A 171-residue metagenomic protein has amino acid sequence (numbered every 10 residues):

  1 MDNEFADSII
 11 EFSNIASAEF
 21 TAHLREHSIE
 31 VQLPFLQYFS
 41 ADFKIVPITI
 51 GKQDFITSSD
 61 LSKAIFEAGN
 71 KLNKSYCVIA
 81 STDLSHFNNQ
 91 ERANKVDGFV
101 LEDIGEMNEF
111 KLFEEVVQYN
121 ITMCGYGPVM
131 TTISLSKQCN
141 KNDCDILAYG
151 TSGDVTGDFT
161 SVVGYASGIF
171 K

Functional and structural regions predicted by a protein language model:
M1-D143, L147-F159: Active-site histidine-anchored catalytic micro-motif
V162-S167: Short hydrophobic/aromatic beta-strand or adjacent loop that forms the aromatic wall/cage of a ligand/substrate-binding
I169-K171: Short beta-strand-to-coil "C-cap" segments at the C-terminal boundary of structured domains/repeats, marking
